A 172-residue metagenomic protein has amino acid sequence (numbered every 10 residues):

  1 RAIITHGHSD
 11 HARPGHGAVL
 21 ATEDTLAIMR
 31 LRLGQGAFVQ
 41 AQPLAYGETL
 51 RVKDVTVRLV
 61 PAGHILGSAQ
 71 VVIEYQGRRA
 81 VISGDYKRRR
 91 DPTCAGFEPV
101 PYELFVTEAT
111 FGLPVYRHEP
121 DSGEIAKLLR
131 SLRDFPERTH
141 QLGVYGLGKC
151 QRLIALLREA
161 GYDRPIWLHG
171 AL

Functional and structural regions predicted by a protein language model:
R1, G7-G148, E159: His/Asp/Glu-rich metal-coordinating catalytic cores of metallo-dependent phosphodiesterases/hydrolases acting on
G148-K149, L172: Short, catalytically relevant binding-site loops at active-site mouths
Q151-L156: A short acidic (Asp/Glu
L157, G161-D163: Surface-exposed flexible segments
R164-L172: Long, charge-dense
